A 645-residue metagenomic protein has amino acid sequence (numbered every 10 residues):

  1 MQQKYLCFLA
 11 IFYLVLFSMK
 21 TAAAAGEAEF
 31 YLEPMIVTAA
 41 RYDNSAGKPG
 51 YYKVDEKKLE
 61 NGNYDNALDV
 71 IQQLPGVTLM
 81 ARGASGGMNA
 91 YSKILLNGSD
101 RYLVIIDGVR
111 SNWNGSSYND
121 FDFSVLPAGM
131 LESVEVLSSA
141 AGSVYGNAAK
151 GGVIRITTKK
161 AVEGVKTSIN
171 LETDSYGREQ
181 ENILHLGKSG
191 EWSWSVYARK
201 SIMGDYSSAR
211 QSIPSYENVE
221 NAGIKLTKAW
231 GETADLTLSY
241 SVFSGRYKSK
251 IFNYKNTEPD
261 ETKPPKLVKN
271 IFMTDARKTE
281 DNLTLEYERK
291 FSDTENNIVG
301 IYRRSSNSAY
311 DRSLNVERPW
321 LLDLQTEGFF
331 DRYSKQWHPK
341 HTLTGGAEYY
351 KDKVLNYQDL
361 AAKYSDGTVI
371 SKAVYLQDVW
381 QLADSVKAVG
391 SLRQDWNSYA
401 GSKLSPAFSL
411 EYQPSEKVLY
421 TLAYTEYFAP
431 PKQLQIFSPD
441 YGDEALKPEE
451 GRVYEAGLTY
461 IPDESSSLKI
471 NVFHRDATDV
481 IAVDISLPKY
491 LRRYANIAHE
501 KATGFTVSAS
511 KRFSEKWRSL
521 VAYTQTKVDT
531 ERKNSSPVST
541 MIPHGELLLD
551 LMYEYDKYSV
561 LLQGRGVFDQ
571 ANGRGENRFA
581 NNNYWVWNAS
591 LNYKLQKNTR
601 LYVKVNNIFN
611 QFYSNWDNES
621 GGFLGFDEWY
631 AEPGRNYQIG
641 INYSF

Functional and structural regions predicted by a protein language model:
L32-G62, K93: N-terminal periplasmic "start-of-domain" segments of outer-membrane beta-barrel proteins
L68, Q72-R110: Extracytoplasmic beta-strand/coil segments of soluble accessory domains associated with Gram-negative outer-membrane
K93, R110-S138: Short acidic/polar hinge/loop motifs at secondary-structure boundaries that mediate gating or recognition
V125-S168, S644: A beta-strand signature from Gram-negative outer-membrane beta-barrel systems, especially the internal plug domain
R155, E163-G164, L184-K278, D479: Periplasmic-side early beta-strands and strand-to-turn transitions of outer-membrane beta-barrels
A161-G187: Short strand-turn segments of transmembrane beta-barrel domains in outer membranes, especially the first one or two
T262-N282, E286-K290, L419, A423-T478 (+4 more regions): Outer-membrane beta-barrel signature, preferentially recognizing the C-terminal barrel domain of Gram-negative
Q381-S385, H474-D476, N496-G575, F609 (+1 more regions): Gram-negative outer-membrane beta-barrel transporters
